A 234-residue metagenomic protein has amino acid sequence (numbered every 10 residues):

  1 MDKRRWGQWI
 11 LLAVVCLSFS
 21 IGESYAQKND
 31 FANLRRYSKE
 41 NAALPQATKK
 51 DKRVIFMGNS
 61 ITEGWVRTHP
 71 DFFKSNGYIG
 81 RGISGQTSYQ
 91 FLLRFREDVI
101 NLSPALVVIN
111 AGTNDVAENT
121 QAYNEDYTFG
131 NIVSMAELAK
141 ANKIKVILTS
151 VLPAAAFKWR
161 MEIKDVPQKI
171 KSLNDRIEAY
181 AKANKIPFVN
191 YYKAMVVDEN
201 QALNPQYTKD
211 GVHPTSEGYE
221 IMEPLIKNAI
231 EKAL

Functional and structural regions predicted by a protein language model:
M1-L11: Bacterial N-terminal signal peptides that target proteins for export
I10-S20: Bacterial N-terminal signal peptides
L12, T48, N204-Q206: N-terminal hydrophobic alpha-helix used for membrane targeting or insertion
Y25-A105: Serine-esterase "nucleophile elbow" of acetyl-processing enzymes
D71-N76, L93-L234: Alpha-helical cap/lid subdomain in secreted, periplasmic, or secretory-pathway luminal O-acyl-processing enzymes
